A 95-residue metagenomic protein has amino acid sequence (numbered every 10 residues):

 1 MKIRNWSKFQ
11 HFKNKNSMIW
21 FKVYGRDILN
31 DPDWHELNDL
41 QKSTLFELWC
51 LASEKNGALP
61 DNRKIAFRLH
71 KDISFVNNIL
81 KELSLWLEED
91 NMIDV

Functional and structural regions predicted by a protein language model:
M1-V95: Detector for short helical micro-motifs
